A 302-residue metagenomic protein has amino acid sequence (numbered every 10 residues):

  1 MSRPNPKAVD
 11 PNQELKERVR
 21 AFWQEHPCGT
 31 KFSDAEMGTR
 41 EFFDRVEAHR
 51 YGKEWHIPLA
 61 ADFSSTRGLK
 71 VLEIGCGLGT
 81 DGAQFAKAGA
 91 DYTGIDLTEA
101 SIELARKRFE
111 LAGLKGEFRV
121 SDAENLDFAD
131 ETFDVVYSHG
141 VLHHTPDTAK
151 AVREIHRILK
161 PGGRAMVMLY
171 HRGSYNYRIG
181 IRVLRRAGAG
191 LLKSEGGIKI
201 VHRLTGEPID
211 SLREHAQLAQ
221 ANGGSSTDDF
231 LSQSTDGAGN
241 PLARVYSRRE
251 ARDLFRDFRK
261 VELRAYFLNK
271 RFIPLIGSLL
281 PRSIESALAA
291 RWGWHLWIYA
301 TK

Functional and structural regions predicted by a protein language model:
M1-A48: N-terminal, positively charged/glycine-rich alpha-helical extensions of SAM-dependent methyltransferases
M37-L69: Conserved alpha-helix/loop element of class I SAM-dependent methyltransferases that forms part of the SAM/SAH-binding
T66-N125: Class I SAM-dependent methyltransferase SAM/SAH-binding core
E124-V135: A short acidic, Gly/Pro-enriched loop at the edge of an enzyme's catalytic core that lines a small-molecule cofactor
A149-P161: A short glycine-rich, Lys/Arg-flanked "PGG" loop and its adjoining helix->strand segment in the class I
R164-Q220: Conserved class I S-adenosyl-L-methionine
N240-A265: Short alpha-helix
R259, P281-K302: Core SAM-dependent methyltransferase catalytic element
